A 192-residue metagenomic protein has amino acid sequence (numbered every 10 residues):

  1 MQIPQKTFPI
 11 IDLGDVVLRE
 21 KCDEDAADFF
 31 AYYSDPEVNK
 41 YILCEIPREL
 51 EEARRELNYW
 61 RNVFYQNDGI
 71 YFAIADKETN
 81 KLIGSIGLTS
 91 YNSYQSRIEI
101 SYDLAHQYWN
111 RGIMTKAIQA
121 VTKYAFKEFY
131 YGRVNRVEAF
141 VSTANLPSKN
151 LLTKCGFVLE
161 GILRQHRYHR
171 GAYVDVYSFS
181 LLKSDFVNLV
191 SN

Functional and structural regions predicted by a protein language model:
M1-A27, Y32-D35, Y71, A75-N192: Acyl-donor (CoA/ACP) binding surface of acyl/acetyltransferases
Y33, I42, F64-Y65: Hydrophobic residues in alpha-helical segments
E37-Y59, I70: Conserved GNAT-fold acetyl-CoA-binding loop/helix
R48-E52, W60-N62, D76, D103-A105: Juxtamembrane/interface motifs at transmembrane-helix termini
N58-R61, F126: Generic structural signal for well-ordered alpha-helical scaffold segments
N62-N67, F157: Short loop/turn motifs at secondary-structure junctions and domain boundaries
